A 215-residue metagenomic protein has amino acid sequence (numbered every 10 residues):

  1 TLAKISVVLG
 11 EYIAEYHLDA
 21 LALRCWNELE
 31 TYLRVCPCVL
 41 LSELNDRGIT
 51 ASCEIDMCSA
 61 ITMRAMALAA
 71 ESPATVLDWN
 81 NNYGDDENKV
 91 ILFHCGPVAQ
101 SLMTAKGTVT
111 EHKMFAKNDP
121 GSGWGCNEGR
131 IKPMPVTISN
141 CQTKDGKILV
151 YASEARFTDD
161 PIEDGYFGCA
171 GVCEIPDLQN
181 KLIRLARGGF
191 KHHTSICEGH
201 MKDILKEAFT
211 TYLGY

Functional and structural regions predicted by a protein language model:
T1-R34: A charged, amphipathic alpha-helical module
A3-V7, Y16, D56-I61, G199-D203: Conserved active-site and cofactor/substrate-binding residues in soluble primary-metabolism enzymes
A20-L23, T75-D78, C197: General beta-strand structural signal in soluble alpha/beta enzymes
R24-T31, N81-G84, M201-D203: Gly/Ser/Thr-rich loops at beta-strand to alpha-helix junctions that form or flank small-molecule/cofactor-binding
T31-P37, E87-I91: Short acidic, glycine/serine/threonine-rich loops at helix termini
L33-G48: Acidic catalytic cores of enzymes that act on phosphate-bearing nucleotides/polynucleotides
G48-E163: C-terminal catalytic subdomain
D119-Y215: Extended hydrophobic packing segments that form well-structured cores
